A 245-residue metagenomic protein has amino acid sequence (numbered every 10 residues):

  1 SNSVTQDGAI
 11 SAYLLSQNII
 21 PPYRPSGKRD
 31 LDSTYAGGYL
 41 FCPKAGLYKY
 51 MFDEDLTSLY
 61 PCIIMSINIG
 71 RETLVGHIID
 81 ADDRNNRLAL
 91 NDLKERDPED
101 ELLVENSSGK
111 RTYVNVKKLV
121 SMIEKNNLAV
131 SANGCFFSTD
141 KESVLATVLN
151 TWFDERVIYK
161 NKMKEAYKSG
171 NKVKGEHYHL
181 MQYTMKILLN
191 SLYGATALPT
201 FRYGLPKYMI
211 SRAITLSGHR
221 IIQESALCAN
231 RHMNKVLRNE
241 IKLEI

Functional and structural regions predicted by a protein language model:
S1-R71, G76-I78, R84-N85, L90 (+2 more regions): Common nucleic-acid-contacting/processivity interface regions adjacent to the catalytic cores of nucleic-acid enzymes
I10-L14, Y60-I63, A89, L93 (+5 more regions): Generic structural signal of hydrophobic/aromatic residues within well-ordered alpha-helices of folded domains
A12-S16, P21, R71-D140, A146-T147 (+1 more regions): Charge-dense polyanion-binding interfaces
I123-F201: Active-site cores of enzymes that catalyze phosphoryl transfer or operate on phosphate-rich substrates
I245: Conserved small-domain helix->loop->beta segment predominantly found in fold-type I
